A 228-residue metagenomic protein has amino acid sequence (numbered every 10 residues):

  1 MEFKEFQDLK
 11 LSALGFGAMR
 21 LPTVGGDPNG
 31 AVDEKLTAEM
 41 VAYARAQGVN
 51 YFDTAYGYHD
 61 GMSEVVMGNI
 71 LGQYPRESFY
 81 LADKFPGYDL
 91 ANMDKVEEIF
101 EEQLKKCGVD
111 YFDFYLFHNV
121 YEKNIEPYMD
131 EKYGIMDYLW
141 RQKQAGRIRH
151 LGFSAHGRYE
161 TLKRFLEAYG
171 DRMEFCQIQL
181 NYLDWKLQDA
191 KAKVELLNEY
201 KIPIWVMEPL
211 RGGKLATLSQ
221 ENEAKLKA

Functional and structural regions predicted by a protein language model:
M1-F79, Y138, Q144: N-terminal binding-site loop/beta-alpha segment at the start of enzyme catalytic domains that lines or forms
F6-K10, R45-A46, G68-S78, E101-D110 (+3 more regions): Acidic (Asp/Glu)-rich catalytic clusters
L14-F16, A44, F52, M67 (+6 more regions): Conserved, mostly hydrophobic/aromatic
R20-K35, K84-D94, K123-Y128, E221-E223 (+1 more regions): Active-site mouth loops of central-metabolism enzymes
G30-A44, A91-G108, G157-E167: Short, acidic/polar
E77-D89, Y115-H118, I178: A short, structured active-site edge motif that brings together acidic residues
L104-P127: Active-site groove signature of glycoside hydrolases
V120-A228: Beta/alpha (TIM)-barrel catalytic core signal, keyed to glycine-rich beta->alpha loops juxtaposed to Asp/Glu that bind
